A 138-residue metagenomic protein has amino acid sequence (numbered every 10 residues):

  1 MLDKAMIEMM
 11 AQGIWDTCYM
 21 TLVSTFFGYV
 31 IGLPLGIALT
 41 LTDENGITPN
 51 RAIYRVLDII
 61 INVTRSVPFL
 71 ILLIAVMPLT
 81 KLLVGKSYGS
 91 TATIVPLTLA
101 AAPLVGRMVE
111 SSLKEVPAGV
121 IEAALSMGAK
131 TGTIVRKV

Functional and structural regions predicted by a protein language model:
M1-E8, N45-I53, T133-K137: Short, membrane-interfacial amphipathic segments enriched in basic
M1-L2, L35-N45, T80-L82: Structural signal for alpha-helical transmembrane segments and their membrane-water exit/capping regions in multi-pass
M10, I14, C18, V56 (+3 more regions): Hydrophobic alpha-helical elements at and bordering transmembrane segments of multi-pass membrane proteins
M10-L41: Transmembrane alpha-helix signature in integral membrane proteins
Q12, D16-M20, R65, F69-L104: Loop-to-helix entry region at the N-terminal start of transmembrane alpha-helices in multi-pass membrane transporters
G32, P68, G128: Conserved G/P- and acidic residue-centered "switch" motifs that form tight phosphate/ATP-binding loops in soluble
A38-A75, L97, R107-S111, E115: Cytoplasmic-entry segments and transmembrane alpha-helices of multi-pass inner-membrane transporters
R51, G89-V138: Membrane-cytosol interface at the C-terminal ends of specific transmembrane alpha-helices in multi-pass membrane
